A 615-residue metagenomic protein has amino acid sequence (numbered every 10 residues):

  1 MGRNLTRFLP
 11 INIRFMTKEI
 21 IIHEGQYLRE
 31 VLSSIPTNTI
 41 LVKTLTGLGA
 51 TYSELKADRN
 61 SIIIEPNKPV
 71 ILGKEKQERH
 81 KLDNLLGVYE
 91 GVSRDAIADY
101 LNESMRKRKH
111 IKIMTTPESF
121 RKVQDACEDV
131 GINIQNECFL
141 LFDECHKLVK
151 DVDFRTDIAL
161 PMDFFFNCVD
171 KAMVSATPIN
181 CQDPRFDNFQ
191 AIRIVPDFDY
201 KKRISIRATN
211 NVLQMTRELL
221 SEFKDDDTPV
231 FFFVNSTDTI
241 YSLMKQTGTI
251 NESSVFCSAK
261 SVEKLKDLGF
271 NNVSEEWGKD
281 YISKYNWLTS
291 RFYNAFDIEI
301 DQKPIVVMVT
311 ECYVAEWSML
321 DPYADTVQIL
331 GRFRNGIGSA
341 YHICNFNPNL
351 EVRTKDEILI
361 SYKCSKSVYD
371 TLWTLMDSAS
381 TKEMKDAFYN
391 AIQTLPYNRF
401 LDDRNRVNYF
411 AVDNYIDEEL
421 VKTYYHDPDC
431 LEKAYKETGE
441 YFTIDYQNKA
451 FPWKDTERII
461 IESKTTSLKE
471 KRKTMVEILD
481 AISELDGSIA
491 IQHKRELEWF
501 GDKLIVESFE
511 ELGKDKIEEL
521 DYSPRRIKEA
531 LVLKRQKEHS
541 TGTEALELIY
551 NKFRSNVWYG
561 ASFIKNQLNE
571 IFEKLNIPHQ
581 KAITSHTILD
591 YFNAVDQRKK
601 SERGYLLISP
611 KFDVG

Functional and structural regions predicted by a protein language model:
M1-Y285, F292-F296, I300-Y341, P348-T381 (+1 more regions): N-terminal helicase ATP-binding lobe
